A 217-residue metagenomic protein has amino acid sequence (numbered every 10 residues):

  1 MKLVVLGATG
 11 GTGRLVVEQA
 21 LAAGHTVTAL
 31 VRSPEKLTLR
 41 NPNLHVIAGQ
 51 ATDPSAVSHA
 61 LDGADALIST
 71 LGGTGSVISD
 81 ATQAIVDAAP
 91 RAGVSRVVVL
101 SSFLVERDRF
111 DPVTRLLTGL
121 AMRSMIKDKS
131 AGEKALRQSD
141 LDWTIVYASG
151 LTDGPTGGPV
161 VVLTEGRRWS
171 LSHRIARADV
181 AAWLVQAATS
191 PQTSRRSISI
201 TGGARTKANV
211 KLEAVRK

Functional and structural regions predicted by a protein language model:
K2, L6-T9, L171-K217: Mid/C-terminal beta-alpha module of Rossmann-like enzyme folds, strongest in SDR-family dehydrogenases/epimerases
L3-A23: N-terminal Rossmann NAD(P)H-binding glycine-rich loop of SDR-like oxidoreductase domains
V4, T28, T144: Conserved beta-strand positions in the Rossmann-like core of class I SAM-dependent methyltransferases
T12, L67, G132, V146 (+1 more regions): Non-catalytic, hydrophobic alpha-helical segments
L30-E35, Q50-A51: N-terminal Rossmann-fold cofactor-binding loop
P42-A64: Conserved Rossmann-fold cofactor-binding substructure of NAD(P)-dependent oxidoreductases
S69-V99, S124-A131: NAD(P)-cofactor binding segment of oxidoreductase domains
K134-G154: Conserved beta-loop-beta element that borders a ligand/cofactor-binding pocket
